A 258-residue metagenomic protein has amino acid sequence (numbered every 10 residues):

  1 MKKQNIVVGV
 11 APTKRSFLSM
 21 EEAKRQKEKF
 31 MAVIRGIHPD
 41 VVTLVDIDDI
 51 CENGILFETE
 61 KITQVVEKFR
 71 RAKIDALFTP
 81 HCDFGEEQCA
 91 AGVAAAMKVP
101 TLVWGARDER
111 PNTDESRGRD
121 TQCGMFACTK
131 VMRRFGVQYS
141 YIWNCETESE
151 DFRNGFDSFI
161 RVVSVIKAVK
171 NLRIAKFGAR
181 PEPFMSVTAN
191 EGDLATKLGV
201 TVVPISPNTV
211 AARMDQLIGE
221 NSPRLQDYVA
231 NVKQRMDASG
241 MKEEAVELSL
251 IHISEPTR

Functional and structural regions predicted by a protein language model:
K2-A127, F135-V137, Y141-I166, N171 (+2 more regions): Metallocofactor- and cofactor-centric catalytic cores in central/energy metabolism, strongly enriched
I251-R258: Residue-level detector of conserved catalytic or cofactor/ligand-binding positions in enzyme active sites
